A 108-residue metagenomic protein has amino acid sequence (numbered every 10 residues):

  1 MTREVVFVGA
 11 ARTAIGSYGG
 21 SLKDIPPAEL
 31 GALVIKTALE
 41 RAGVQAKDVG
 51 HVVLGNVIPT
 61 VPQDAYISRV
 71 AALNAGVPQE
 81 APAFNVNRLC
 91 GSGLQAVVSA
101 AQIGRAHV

Functional and structural regions predicted by a protein language model:
M1-I25, T37: Condensing-enzyme catalytic core mediating Claisen C-C bond formation in acyl metabolism
V8, V49, G93: Residue-level signature of catalytic and energy-coupling elements of molecular machines, predominantly ATP/GTP-dependent
A28-G43, I67-A71, A96-S99: Short, well-ordered amphipathic alpha-helical segments that serve as non-catalytic structural scaffolds within diverse
E40, V44-D48, R105: Structural alpha/beta core scaffold segments of enzyme domains
A42, G50-V57, V61: N-terminal structural subdomain of ketosynthase/condensing enzymes
Q45-H51, E80-P82: Short acidic capping loops at alpha-helix termini that bridge into adjacent secondary structure
N56-R105: Conserved catalytic cysteine-centered active-site region of acyl-thioester-dependent Claisen-condensing enzymes
